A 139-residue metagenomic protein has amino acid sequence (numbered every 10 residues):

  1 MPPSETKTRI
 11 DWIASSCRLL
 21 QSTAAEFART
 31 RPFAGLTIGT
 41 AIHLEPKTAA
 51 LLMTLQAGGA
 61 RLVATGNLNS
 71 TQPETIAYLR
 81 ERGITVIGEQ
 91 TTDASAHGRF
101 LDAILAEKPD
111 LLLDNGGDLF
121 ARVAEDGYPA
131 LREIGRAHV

Functional and structural regions predicted by a protein language model:
M1-R136: N-terminal ligand-binding/catalytic initiation module
